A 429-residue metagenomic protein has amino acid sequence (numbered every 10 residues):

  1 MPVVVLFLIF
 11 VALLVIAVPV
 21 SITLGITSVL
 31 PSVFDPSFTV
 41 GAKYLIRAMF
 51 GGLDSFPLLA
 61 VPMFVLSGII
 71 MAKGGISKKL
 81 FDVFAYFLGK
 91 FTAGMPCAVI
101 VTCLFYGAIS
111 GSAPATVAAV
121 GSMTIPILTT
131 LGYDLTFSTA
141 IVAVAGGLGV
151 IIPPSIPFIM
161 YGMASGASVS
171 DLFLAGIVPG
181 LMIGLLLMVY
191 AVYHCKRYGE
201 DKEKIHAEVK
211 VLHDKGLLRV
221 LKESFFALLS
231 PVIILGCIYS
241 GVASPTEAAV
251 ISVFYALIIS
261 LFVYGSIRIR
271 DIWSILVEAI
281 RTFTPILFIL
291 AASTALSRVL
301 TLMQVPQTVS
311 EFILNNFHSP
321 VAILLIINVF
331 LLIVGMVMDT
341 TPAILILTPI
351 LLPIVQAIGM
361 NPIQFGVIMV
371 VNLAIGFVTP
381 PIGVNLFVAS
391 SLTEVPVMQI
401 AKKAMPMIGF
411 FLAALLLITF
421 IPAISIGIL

Functional and structural regions predicted by a protein language model:
M1-L429: Alpha-helical transmembrane segments of multi-pass membrane transport proteins
